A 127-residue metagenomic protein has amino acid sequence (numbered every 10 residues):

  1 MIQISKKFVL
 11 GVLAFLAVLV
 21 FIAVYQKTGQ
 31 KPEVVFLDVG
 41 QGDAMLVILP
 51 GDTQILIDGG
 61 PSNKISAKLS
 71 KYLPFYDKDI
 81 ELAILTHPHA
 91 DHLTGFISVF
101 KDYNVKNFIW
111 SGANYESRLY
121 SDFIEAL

Functional and structural regions predicted by a protein language model:
I2-L127: Non-globular, low-confidence helical/coil segments that flank catalytic cores
